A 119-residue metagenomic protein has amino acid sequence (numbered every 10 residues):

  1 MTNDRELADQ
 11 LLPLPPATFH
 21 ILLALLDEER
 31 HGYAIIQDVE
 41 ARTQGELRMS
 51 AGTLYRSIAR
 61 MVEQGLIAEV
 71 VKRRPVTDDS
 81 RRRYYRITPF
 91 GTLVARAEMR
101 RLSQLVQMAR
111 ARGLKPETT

Functional and structural regions predicted by a protein language model:
M1-L11: Short, Lys/Arg-enriched N-terminal segment that forms or immediately precedes the first helix of a structured domain
T2, F90-T119: Amphipathic alpha-helical dimerization/coiled-coil segments that flank or bridge DNA-binding/regulatory modules
D9-T53: N-terminal helix-turn-helix DNA-binding core of bacterial DNA-binding proteins
P15, T88-F90: Residue-level signal for threonine
L54-M61: Basic amphipathic alpha-helical segments that dock to polyanions
V62-S80, R86: Beta-hairpin "wing" of winged helix-turn-helix
